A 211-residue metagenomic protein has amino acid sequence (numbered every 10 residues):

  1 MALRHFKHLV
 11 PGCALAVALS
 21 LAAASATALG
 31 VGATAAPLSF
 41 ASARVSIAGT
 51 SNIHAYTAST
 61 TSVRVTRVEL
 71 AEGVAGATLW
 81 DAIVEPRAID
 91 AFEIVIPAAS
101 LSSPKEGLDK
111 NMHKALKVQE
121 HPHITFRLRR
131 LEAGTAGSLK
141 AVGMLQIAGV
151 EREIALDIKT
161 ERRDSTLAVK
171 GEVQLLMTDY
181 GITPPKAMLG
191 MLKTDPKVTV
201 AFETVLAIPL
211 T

Functional and structural regions predicted by a protein language model:
M1-K7: N-terminal secretory signal peptides that target proteins for export/translocation
F6, A24-A26, A33: Intrinsically disordered/low-complexity terminal segments and short unstructured peptides
H8-P11, A55: Low-complexity, compositionally biased segments
G12-A28: Bacterial N-terminal signal peptides
A28-T211: Low-complexity, acidic/polar, glycine-enriched regions of mature
